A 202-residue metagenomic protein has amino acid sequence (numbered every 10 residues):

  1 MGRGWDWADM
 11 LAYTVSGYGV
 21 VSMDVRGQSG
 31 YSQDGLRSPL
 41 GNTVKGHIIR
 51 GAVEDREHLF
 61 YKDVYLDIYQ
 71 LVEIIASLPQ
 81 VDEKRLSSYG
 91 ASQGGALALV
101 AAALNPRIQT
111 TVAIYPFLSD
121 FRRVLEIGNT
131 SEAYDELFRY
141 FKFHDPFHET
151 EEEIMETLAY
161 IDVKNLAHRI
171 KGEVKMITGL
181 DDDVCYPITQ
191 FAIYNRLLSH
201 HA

Functional and structural regions predicted by a protein language model:
W5, L11-T14, G19-L66: Cap/lid segment of the alpha/beta-hydrolase catalytic domain
H47-S92: Gly/Ser-rich "nucleophile elbow"/oxyanion-hole loop immediately N-terminal to the catalytic nucleophile in hydrolases
A76, Y89, G95-P106, T111 (+1 more regions): Short glycine-enriched nucleophile-adjacent loop and the immediately C-terminal alpha-helix near the catalytic center
V100-E149: Hydrolase active-site cap/lid region
E149-L166: Active-site nucleophile elbow and catalytic-triad environment of alpha/beta-hydrolase enzymes
R169-I170, M176-T178, D182: Short beta-strand/loop motif that positions the catalytic acidic residue of the alpha/beta-hydrolase fold
D183-T189: Conserved alpha/beta-hydrolase "acid-adjacent" motif
Y194-A202: Catalytic histidine neighborhood in serine/cysteine hydrolases with alpha/beta-hydrolase-type architecture
